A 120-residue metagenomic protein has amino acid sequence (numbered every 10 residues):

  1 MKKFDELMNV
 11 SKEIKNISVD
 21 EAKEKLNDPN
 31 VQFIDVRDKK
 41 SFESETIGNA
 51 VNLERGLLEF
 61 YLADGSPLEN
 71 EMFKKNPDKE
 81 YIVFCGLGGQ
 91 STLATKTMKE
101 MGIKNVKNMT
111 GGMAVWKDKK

Functional and structural regions predicted by a protein language model:
M1-V31, K39-E80, L87-K120: Rhodanese-like catalytic fold shared by cysteine-dependent sulfurtransferases and DSP/PTP-type phosphatases
D35: Conserved active-site aspartate in kinases
